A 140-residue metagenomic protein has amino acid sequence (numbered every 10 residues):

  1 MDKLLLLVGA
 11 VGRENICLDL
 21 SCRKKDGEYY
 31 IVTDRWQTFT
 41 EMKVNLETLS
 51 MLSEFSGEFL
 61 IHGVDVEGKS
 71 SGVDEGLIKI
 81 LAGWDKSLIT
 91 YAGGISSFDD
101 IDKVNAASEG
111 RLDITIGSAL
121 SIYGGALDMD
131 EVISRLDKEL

Functional and structural regions predicted by a protein language model:
M1-E67: Conserved anion-binding
M1-L7, E75-I114, D130-V132: Catalytic cores of alpha/beta
A10-V11, E54-F55, G83-W84, A107 (+1 more regions): Alpha-helix C-cap/termination motif
C17-S21, H62, T90-G93, T115-G117: A cross-family glycoside hydrolase active-site/sugar-binding cleft signature
L18, F59, L81, V104 (+1 more regions): Conserved, mostly hydrophobic/aromatic
S50-G57, A107-L120: Structural recognition of alpha->loop->beta junctions
K69-S70, F98-I101, I122-G125: Short active-site-adjacent structural elements
Y123-L140: Short, basic/aromatic-enriched C-terminal tail that caps enzymatic domains
